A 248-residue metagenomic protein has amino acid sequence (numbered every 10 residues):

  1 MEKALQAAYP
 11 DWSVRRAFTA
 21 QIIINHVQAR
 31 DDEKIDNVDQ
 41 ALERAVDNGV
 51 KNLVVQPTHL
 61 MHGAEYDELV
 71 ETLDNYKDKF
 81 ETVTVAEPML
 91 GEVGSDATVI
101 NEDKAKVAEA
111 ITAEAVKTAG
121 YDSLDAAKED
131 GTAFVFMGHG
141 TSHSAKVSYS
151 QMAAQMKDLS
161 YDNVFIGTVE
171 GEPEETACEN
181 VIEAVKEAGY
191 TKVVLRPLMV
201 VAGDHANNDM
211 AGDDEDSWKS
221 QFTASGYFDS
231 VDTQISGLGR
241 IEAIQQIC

Functional and structural regions predicted by a protein language model:
M1-I247: Active-site-proximal alpha-helix that buttresses catalytic centers in soluble enzyme cores
